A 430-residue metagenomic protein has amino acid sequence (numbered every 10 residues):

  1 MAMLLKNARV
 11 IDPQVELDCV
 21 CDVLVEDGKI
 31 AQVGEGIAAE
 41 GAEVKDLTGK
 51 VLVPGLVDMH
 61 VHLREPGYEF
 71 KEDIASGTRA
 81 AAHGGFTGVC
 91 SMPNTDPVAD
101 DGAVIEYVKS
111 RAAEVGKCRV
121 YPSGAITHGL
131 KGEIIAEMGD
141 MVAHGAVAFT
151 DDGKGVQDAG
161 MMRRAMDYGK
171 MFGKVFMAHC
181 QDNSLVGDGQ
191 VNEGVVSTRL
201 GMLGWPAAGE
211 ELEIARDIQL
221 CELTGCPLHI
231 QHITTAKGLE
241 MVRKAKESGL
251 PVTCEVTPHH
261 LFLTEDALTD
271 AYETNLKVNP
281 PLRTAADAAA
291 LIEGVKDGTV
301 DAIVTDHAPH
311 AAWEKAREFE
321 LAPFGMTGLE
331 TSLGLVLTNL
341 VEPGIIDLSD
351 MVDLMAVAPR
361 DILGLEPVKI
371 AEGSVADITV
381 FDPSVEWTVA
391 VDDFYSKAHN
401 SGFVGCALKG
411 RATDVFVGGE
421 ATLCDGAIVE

Functional and structural regions predicted by a protein language model:
M1-G55: Histidine-rich, glycine-flanked metal-binding segment
A8, V23, G28, G49 (+16 more regions): Divalent metal-coordination and catalytic microenvironments
T48-A112: Metal-associated gating/positioning segment near the N- to mid-region
M59-E72, T95, Y121-I134, L203-A207: Active-site mouth loops of central-metabolism enzymes
G102-R119, D167-A178, L335: Alpha-helix-loop-beta-strand connector modules within alpha/beta enzyme cores
I135-I303: Histidine/acidic residue-rich metal-binding segments in metalloenzymes
R199-P227, K296, D301-A302, A308-P383: His/Asp/Glu-enriched, well-ordered alpha-helical/loop segment that forms or immediately abuts the divalent-metal
E318-L321, V375-E430: C-terminal cap of metal-dependent C-N hydrolases
